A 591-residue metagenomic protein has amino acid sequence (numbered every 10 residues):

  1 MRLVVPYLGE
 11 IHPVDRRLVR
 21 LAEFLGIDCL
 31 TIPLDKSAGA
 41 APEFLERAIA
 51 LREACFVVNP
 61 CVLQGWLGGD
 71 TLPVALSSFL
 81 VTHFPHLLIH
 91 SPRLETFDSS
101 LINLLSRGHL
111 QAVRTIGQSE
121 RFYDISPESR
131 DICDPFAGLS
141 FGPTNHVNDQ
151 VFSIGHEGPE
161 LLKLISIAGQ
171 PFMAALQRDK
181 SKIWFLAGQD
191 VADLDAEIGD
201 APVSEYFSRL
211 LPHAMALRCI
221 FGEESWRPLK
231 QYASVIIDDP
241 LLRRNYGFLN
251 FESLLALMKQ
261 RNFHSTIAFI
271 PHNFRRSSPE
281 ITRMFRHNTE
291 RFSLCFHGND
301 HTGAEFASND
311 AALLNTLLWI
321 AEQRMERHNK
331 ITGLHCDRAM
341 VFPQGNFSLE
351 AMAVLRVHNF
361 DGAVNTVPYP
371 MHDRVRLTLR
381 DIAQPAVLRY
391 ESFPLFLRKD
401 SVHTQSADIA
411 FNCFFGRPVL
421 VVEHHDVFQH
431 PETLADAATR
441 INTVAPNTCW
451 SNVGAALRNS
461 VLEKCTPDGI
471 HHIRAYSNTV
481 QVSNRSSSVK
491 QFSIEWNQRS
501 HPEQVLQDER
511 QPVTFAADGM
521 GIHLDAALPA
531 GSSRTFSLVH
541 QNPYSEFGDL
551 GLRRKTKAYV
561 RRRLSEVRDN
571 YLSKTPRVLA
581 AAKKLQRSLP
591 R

Functional and structural regions predicted by a protein language model:
M1-R52, M258, I267: Aromatic-Pro/Gly-enriched surface loop or interdomain linker that acts as a lid/target-recognition segment
R2-L3, F24, R52-E53, P85 (+2 more regions): A glycine-centered loop/beta-turn motif at secondary-structure junctions
R47, D200-E290, D337: Active-site beta->alpha N-cap acidic-glycine motif
V62-P135: A glycine-rich, often tryptophan-bearing local segment used as a flexible ligand/cofactor-contacting loop or short
F79-T82, L88-N103, Q111-T115, H264-L355 (+2 more regions): Metal-dependent polysaccharide deacetylase catalytic core of the NodB/CE4 family, i.e., the active-site-bearing domain
R218-F221, S225-L229, S253-N273, F360-L379 (+1 more regions): C-terminal domain-boundary segment and adjacent tail
R218-L249, M258, K330-V341, G345-F347 (+3 more regions): Catalytic grooves of carbohydrate-active enzymes
V453-A456, E463-R591: C-terminal beta-sandwich/jelly-roll accessory domains of carbohydrate-active enzymes
